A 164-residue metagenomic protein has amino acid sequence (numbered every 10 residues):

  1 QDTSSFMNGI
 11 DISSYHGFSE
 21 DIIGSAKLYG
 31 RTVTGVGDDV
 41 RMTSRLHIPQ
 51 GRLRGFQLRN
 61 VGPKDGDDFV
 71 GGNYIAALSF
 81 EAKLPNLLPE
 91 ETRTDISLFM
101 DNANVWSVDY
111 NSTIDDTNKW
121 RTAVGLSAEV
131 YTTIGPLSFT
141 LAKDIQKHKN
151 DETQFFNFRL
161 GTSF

Functional and structural regions predicted by a protein language model:
Q1-T94, L98-N102, W106-V108, N150 (+1 more regions): C-terminal outer-membrane beta-barrel translocator/porin domains of Gram-negative envelope proteins and their
I23, P136-S138: Membrane-spanning beta-strand positions in outer-membrane beta-barrel proteins
D67, D109-R121: Outer-membrane beta-barrel domain signature, especially the mid-to-C-terminal portions of large Gram-negative OMP
T92, D116-W120, E152: Structural motif marking the loop-to-transmembrane transition
W106-D109, S138-T140: Short small-residue beta-strand/loop micro-motif enriched in glycine and branched aliphatics
T117-V124, A128-T132: Strand-loop-strand
A128-G135, T153-F164: Outer-membrane beta-barrel "beta-signal"
A142-K147: A short, acidic, flexible beta-alpha connecting loop/helix-capping segment that sits on the rim of active
